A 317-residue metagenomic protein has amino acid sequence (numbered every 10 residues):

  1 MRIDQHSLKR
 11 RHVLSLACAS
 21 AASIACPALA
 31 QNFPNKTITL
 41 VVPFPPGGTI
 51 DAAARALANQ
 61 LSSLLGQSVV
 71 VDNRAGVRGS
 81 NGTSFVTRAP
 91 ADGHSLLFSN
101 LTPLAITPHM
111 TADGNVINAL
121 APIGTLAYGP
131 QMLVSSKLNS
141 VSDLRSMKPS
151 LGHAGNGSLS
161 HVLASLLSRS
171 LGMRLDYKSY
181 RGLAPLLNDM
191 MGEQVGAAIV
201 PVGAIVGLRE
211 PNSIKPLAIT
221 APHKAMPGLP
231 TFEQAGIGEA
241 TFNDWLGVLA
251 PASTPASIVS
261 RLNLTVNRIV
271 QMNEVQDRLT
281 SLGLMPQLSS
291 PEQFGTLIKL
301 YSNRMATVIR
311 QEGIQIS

Functional and structural regions predicted by a protein language model:
M1-P27: N-terminal secretory signal peptides
L29-L40, P90-H94, R145-S150, E210-P211 (+2 more regions): Immediate post-signal peptide segment of exported/extracytoplasmic ligand-binding proteins
A30-A119, N156, G172-G196, L288 (+1 more regions): N-terminal (or domain-start) structured segment
N35-T37, Q234, V259-S317: An extracytoplasmic/periplasmic, membrane-proximal ligand-sensing/linker region
A52, A56, N81, F85 (+12 more regions): Extracytoplasmic/secreted proteins, especially bacterial periplasmic and envelope-associated proteins
R88-G93, P108-P185, F232, W245-R278: Hinge/capping helix and adjacent helix->loop/strand transition within the periplasmic-binding protein
L97-P103, P108, G182-L183, V200-I205 (+3 more regions): Beta->alpha turn/N-cap motifs
G152-P230: Ligand-binding pocket segment of bilobal, Venus flytrap-like solute-binding proteins
